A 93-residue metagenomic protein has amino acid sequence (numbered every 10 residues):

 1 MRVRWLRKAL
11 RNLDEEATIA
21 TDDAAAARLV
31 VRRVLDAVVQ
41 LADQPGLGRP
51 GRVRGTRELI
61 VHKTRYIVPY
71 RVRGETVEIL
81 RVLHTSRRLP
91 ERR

Functional and structural regions predicted by a protein language model:
M1-V31: Arg/Lys-rich, positively charged N-terminal/basic patches that mediate binding to nucleic acids
T21, R28, T64-I67, R71-R93: Enriched for short, Lys/Arg-rich terminal
D43-T76: Basic/aromatic recognition patch in beta-strand/loop cores that engages polyanionic ligands
